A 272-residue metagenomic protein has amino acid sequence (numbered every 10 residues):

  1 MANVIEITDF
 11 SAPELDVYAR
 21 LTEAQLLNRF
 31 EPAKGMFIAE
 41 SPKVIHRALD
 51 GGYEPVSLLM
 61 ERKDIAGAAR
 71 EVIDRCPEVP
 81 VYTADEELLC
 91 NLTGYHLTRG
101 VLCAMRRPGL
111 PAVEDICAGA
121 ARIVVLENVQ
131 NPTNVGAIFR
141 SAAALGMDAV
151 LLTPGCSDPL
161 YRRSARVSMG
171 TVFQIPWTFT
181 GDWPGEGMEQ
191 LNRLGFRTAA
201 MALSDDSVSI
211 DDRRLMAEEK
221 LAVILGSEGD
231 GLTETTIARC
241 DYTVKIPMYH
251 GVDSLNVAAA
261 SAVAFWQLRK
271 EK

Functional and structural regions predicted by a protein language model:
M1-G67, C156-S157: Boundary-proximal intrinsically disordered activation/regulatory segments immediately upstream of a helical core
V4-S11, P80-D85, I175-G185, V244: Short acidic-hydrophobic, aromatic-tinged amphipathic segments that line or gate anion-handling sites
I5, D50, G109-D206: RNA substrate-binding interface of SAM-dependent RNA methyltransferases
G67-E78, T236: Short, aromatic/basic amphipathic alpha-helical patches
I73-H96: Glycine/small-residue-rich loop that forms an oxyanion/phosphate-binding "nest" at active or ligand-binding sites
V101-C103, A144-L145, P159-V172, E234-K272: Structured adenosyl-cofactor binding patch, chiefly the S-adenosyl-L-methionine
A199-V252: Active-site/ligand-binding-proximal alpha/beta "capping" segment
